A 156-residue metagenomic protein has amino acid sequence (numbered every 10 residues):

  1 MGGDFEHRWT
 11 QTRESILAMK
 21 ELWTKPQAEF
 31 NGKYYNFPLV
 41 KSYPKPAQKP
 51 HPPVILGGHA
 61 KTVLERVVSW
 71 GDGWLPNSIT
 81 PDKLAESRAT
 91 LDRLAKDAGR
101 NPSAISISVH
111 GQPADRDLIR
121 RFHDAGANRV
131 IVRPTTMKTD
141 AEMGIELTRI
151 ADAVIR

Functional and structural regions predicted by a protein language model:
M1-R156: Active-site-adjacent structural elements that line small-molecule/cofactor binding pockets in enzymes
